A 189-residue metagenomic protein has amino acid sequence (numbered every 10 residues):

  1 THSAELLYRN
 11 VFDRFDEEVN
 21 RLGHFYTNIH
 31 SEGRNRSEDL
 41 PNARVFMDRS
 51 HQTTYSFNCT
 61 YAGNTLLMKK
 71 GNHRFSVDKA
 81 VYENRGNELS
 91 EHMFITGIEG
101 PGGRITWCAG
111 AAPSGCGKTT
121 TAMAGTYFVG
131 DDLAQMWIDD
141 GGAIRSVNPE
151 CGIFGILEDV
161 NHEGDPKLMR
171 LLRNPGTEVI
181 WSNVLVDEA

Functional and structural regions predicted by a protein language model:
T1-N72: Long, basic/Gly/Ser/Thr-rich N-terminal segments that mediate initial subcellular attachment or targeting
T65-P113, M123-A189: Glycine-rich, often acidic-flanked micro-motifs that create phosphate/phosphodiester-binding or positioning elements
G117-K118: Conserved lysine of the Walker
